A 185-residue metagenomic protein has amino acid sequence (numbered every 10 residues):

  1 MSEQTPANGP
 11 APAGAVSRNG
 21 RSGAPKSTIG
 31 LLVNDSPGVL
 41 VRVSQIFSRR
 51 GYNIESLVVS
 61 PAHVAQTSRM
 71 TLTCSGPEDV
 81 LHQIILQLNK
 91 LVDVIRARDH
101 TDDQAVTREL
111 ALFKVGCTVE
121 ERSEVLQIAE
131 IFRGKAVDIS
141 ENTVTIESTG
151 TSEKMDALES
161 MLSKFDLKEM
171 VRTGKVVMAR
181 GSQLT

Functional and structural regions predicted by a protein language model:
S2-S68, T73-T185: Long, contiguous binding/interaction regions
